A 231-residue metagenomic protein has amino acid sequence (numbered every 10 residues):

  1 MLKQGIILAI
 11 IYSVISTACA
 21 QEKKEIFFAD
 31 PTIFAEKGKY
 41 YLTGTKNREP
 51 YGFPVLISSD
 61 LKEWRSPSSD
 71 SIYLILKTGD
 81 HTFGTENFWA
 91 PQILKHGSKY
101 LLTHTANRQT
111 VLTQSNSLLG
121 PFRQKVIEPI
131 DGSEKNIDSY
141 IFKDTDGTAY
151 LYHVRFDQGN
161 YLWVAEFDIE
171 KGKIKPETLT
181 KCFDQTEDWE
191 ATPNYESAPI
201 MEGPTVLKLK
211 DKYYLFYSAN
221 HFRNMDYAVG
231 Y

Functional and structural regions predicted by a protein language model:
M1-E22: Bacterial Sec-dependent N-terminal signal peptides
C19-Y231: Carbohydrate-active catalytic/glycan-binding domains of CAZyme proteins, especially the secreted or lumenal ectodomains
